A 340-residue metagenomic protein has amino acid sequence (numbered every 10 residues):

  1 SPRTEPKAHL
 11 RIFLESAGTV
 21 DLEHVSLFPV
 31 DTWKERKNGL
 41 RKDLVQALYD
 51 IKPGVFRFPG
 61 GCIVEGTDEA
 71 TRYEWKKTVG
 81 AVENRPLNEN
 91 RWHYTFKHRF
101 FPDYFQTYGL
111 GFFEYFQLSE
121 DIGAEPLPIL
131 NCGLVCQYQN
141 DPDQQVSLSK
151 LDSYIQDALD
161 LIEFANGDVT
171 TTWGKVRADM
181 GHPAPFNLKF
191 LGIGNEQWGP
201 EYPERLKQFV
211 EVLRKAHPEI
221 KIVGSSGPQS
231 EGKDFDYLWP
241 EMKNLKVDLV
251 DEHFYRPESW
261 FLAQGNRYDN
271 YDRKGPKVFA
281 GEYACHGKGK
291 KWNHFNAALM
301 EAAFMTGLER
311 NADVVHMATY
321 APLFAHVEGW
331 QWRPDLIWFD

Functional and structural regions predicted by a protein language model:
S1-S26, W173, R177-M180: Extracellular beta-strand ligand-recognition surfaces/modules
L10, L22-V30, F56, L191 (+1 more regions): Extracellular beta-strand elements of beta-rich domains used for carbohydrate recognition/degradation or cell-matrix
A17-G39, D43: Exposed low-complexity, polar/acidic, P/S/T/G-rich flexible segments that act as propeptides, protease-susceptible
P29, K37-G39, C136-I162, W173-Y237 (+2 more regions): Active-site cleft segment of glycoside hydrolase catalytic domains centered on the general acid/base Glu
D43-E65, K76-T78, V82, G111-L127: Catalytic domains of carbohydrate-active enzymes, especially glycoside hydrolases
K52, F56, S119, L161 (+3 more regions): Conserved, mostly hydrophobic/aromatic
V64-L110, Q139-Q156, E163, G167-G192: Aromatic- and acidic-residue-enriched carbohydrate-binding clefts of CAZyme catalytic domains
Q117-L118, V210-R214, P218-K221, W239-N244 (+1 more regions): Catalytic-core region of carbohydrate-active enzymes that cleave or remodel glycosidic bonds
